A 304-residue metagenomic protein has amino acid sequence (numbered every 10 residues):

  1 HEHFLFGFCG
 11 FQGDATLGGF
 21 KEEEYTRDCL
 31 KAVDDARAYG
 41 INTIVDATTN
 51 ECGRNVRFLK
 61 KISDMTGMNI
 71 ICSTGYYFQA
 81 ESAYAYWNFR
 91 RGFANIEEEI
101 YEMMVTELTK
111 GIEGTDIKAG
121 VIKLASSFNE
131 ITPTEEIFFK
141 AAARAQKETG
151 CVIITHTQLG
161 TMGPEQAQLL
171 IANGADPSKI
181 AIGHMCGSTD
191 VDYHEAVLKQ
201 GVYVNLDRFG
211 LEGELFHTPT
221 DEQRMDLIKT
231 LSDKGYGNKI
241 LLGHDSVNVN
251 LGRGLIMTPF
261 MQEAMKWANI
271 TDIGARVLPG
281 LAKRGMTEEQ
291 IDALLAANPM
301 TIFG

Functional and structural regions predicted by a protein language model:
H1, I44, Y76, Q146 (+4 more regions): Divalent metal-coordination and catalytic microenvironments
H3-N69, I96-K118: Alpha-helical scaffold segments that flank or form the walls of functional sites
N50-E51, I182-S188, R208-D233: Active-site glycine- and acidic-residue-rich loops that bind and position anionic ligands or nucleotide-like cofactors
F58-L59, P133-E136, G160-G174, V191-K199: Distinct, well-ordered alpha-helical segments
K61-D64, N69-I71, G75-T149, Y203 (+2 more regions): Active-site gating/metal-coordination segments in enzymes
G67-M68, T149-V152, I171-K179, L198-N205 (+1 more regions): Glycine-enriched alpha-helix->loop->beta-strand junction motifs that scaffold or abut catalytic
I154, L206-R208, Y236-E263: Short acidic/histidine-rich active-site segments
A268-G304: Mid-to-C-terminal alpha-helical segments outside catalytic/metal-binding sites
